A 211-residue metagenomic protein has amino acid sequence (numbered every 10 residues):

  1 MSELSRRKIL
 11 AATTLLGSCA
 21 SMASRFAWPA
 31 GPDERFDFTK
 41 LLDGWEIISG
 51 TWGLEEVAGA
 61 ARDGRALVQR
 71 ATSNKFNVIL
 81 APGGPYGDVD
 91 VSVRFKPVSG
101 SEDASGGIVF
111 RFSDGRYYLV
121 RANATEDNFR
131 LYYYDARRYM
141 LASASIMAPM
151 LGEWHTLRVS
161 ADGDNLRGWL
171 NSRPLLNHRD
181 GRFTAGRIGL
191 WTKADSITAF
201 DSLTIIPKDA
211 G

Functional and structural regions predicted by a protein language model:
M1-G17: N-terminal secretory signal peptides and thylakoid transit peptides that target proteins across membranes
F26-S49: Extracellular carbohydrate-recognition regions
E56-N77: Short carbohydrate-recognition loop motifs
A71-R130: Secretory/extracellular carbohydrate-interaction modules and structurally similar beta-sandwich "look-alikes"
V93, E153-D162, L166-G168: Short tryptophan-centered beta-strand motifs in secreted/extracellular beta-sheet-rich domains of glycan-recognition
A136-T156: Short, aromatic/His-centered strand-loop micro-motif at the edge of beta-sheets
N171-G189: Short, solvent-exposed beta-strand-to-loop segments that form ligand-recognition rims of beta-rich domains
A185-G211: Ligand-recognition surfaces built from glycine- and aromatic
